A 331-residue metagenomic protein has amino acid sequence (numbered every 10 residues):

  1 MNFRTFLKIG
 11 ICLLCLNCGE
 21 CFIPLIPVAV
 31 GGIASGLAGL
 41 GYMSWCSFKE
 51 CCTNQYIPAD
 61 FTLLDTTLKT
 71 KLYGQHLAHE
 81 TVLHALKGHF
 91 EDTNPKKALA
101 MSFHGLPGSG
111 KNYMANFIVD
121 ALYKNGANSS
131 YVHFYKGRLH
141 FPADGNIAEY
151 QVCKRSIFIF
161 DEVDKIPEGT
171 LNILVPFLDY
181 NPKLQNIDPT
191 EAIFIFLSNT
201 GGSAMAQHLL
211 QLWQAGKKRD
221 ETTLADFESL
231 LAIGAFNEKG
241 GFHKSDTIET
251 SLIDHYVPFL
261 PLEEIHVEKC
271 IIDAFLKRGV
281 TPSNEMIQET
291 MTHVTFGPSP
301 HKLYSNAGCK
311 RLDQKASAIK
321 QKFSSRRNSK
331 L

Functional and structural regions predicted by a protein language model:
N2, G19-G31, G36-G39, N112 (+3 more regions): C-terminal alpha-helical "lid" subdomain
A59-L99: Pre-Walker A (pre-P-loop) alpha-helix and adjacent loop at the N terminus of AAA/AAA+ ATPase modules, a conserved
T93-N116: Walker A/P-loop nucleotide-binding motif
L122-E149: AAA+/P-loop NTPase substrate/partner-engagement loops
A143-F158, L184, N237-H243: Conserved alpha-helical scaffold flanking the Walker A/P-loop in AAA+ ATPase domains
E149-V152, E168-I195, N199-S203, L210-T222: Conserved catalytic/switch belt of AAA+ P-loop NTPases
D161-E162: Walker B catalytic acidic pair
D188, S198-T200, H208, Q214-T247 (+1 more regions): Conserved AAA+ ATPase "SRH/arginine-finger" region at the nucleotide-binding site
